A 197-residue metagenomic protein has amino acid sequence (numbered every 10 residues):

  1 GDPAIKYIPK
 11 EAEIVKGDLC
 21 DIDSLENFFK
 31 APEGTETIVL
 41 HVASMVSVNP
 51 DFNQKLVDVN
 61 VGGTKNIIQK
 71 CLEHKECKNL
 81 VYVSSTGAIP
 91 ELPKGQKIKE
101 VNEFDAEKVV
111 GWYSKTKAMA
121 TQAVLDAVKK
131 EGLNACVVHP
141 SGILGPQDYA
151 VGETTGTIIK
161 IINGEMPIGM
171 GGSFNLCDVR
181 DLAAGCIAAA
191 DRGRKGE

Functional and structural regions predicted by a protein language model:
D2-G62: NAD(P)H-binding glycine-rich loop region in Rossmannoid oxidoreductase-like domains and their noncatalytic homologs
D18, K55-V61, I98-N102, V109-T121 (+2 more regions): Short-chain dehydrogenase/reductase
I38, G62-Y113: Conserved Rossmann-fold NAD(P)-dependent oxidoreductase catalytic core, especially the SDR/UDP-sugar
S44-V46, T86-P93, S141-L144: Active-site segment of SDR-like NAD(P)-dependent oxidoreductases
K108-V138: Active-site Tyr-X1-5-Lys
V110-W112, S141-A150, P167-R180: Glycine-rich "substrate-gating" loop/helix at the edge of Rossmann-like oxidoreductase active sites
E131-L133, G145-G156, A189-E197: Glycine/proline-rich active-site loop of Rossmann-fold NAD(P)-dependent oxidoreductases
I158-P167, G172-E197: Alpha-helical substrate-binding/gating segment
